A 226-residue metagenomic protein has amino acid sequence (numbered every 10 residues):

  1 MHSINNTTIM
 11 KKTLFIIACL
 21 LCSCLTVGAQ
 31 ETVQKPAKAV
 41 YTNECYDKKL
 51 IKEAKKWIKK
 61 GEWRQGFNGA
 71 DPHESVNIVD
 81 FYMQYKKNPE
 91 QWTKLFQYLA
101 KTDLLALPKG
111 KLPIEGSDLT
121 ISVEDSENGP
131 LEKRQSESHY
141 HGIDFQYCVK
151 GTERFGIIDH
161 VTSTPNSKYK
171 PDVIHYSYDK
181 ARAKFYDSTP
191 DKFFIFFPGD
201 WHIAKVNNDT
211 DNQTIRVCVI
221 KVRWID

Functional and structural regions predicted by a protein language model:
M1-Y41: Bacterial Sec-dependent N-terminal signal peptides
E31, A39, N43-E44, I51-S122 (+1 more regions): A short, N-terminal "cap"/entry segment at the start of jelly-roll beta-barrel domains of the cupin/DSBH fold
L104-P165: Mid-length scaffold segments of soluble, non-membrane domains
K133-Q135, A183, K205-D209: Catalytic micro-motifs at enzyme active sites that drive phosphoryl/nucleotidyl and oxygen chemistry
T152-S188: A short beta-strand-loop-beta hairpin characteristic of the jelly-roll/cupin
D159, P198, V222-W224: Short, structured patches in soluble enzyme cores that scaffold and shape functional sites
D187-N207: Conserved metal-binding segment of the jelly-roll/cupin
F193, N212-D226: A short hydrophobic beta-strand segment most commonly corresponding to one strand of the jelly-roll/cupin
